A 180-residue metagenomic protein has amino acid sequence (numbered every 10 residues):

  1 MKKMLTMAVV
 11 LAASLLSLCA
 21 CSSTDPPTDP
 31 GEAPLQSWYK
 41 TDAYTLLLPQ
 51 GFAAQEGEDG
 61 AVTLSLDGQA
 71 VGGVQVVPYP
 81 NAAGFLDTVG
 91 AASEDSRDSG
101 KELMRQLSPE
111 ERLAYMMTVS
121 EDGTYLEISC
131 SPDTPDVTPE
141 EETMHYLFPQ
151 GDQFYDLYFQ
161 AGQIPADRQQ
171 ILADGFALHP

Functional and structural regions predicted by a protein language model:
M1-A8: Bacterial N-terminal signal peptides that target proteins for export
S17-A20: C-terminal motif of bacterial Sec signal peptides marking the signal peptidase cleavage site
S22-D25: Bacterial signal peptide processing site
D29-T41: Short acidic/polar N-terminal linker immediately downstream of export determinants
D42-S96: Secretory pathway targeting signatures of secreted, lumenal, and periplasmic proteins
F52, G151-P180: Surface-exposed amphipathic alpha-helical segments
G57-G60, T138-H145, R168: Short, surface-exposed coil-to-beta transition loops
D98-G151: Signature of long, low-cysteine stretches enriched in small and polar/charged residues
